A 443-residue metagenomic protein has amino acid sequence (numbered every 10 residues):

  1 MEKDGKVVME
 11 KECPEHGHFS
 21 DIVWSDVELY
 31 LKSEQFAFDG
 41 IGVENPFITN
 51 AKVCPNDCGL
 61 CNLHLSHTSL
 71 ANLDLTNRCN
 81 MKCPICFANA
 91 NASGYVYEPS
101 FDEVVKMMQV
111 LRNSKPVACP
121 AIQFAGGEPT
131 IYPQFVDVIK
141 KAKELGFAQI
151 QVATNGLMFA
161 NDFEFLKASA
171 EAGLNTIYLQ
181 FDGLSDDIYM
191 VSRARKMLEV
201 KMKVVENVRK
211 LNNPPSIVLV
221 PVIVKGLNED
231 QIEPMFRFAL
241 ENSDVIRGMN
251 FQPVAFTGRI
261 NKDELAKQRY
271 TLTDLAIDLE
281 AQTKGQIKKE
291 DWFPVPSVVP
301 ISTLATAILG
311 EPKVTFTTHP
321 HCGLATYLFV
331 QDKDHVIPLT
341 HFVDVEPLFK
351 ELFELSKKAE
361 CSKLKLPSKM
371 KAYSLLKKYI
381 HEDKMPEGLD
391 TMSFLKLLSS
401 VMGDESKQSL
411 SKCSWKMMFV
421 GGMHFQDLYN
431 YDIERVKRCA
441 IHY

Functional and structural regions predicted by a protein language model:
M1-G40, F353-Y443: Flexible mid-to-C-terminal extensions adjoining Fe-S/redox cofactors in radical SAM and related proteins
E12-S20, W24, Q35-E164, A168 (+1 more regions): Conserved alpha-helical substructure of the radical SAM core
N56-D57, L70, F163-E164, I232-M235 (+2 more regions): Short alpha-helical segments and helix-capping/turn motifs at coil-helix boundaries
L70, L324, R438: Extracellular structured ligand-interaction cores
G94, S185-V191, R259-K262: A short acidic, helix-capping loop that chelates divalent metal ions and anchors anionic groups
V105-Q123, Y132-P253: Radical SAM/AdoMet-radical enzyme domain recognition
R195-E199, L211-Q408, K412: Radical SAM enzyme [4Fe-4S]-AdoMet core and its adjacent flexible, acidic and glycine-rich loops/tails across
